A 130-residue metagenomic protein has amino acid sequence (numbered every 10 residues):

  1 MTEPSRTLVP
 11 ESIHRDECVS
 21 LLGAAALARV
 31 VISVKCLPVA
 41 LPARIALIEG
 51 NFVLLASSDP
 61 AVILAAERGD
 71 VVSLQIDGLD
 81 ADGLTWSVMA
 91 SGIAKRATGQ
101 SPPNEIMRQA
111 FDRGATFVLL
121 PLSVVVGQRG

Functional and structural regions predicted by a protein language model:
M1-L22: Extreme N-terminal tail/first-helix region
G23-L27, R68-G69: A short, compositionally biased
A25-S58, L74: Short beta-strand segments
V34, I76-G78, P121-V124: Short, structured patches in soluble enzyme cores that scaffold and shape functional sites
N51-F52, V71, I93, V124: Structural motif
A56-A61, L122-V124: Secondary-structure transition/turn motif
S58-T116: Short, structured beta-strand-loop surface elements
T116-G130: Charged phosphate-binding loop/patch that engages nucleotide di/tri-phosphates or the phosphate backbone of nucleic
